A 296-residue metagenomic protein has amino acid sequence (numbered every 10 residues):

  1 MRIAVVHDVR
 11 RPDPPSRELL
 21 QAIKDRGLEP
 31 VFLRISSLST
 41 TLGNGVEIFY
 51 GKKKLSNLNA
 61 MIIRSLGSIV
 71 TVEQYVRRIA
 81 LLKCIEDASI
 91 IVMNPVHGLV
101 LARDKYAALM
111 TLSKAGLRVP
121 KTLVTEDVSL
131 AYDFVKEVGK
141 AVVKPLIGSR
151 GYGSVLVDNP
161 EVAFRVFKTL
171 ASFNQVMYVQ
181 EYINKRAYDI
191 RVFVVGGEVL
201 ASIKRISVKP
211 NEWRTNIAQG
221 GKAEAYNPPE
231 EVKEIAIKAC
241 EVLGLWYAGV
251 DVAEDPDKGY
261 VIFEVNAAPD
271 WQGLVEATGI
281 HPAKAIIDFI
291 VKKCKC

Functional and structural regions predicted by a protein language model:
M1-A4: Extreme N-terminal starter segment of soluble prokaryotic enzymes
V9-R118: Conserved N-proximal alpha/beta basic substrate-recognition cap immediately N-terminal to, or forming the N-lobe
L66-S68, I147-G148, A268: Short glycine-rich anion-binding loops that position phosphate/pyrophosphate groups of nucleotides and phosphorylated
L112-S113, V135-Y152, N174-K185: ATP-grasp fold ATP-binding core
A115-G139: Rossmann-like NAD(P)H-binding beta-loop-alpha module
Y152-A239: Phosphate-binding site of ATP-dependent enzymes
Q180-E181, I190, L245-D257: A short glycine-rich, hydrophobically flanked beta-strand micro-motif that places a catalytic Asp/Glu for divalent metal
N227, E241-G244, E254-C296: C-terminal active-site "lid" helix and adjoining low-complexity regulatory extension at the edge of ATP-using catalytic
